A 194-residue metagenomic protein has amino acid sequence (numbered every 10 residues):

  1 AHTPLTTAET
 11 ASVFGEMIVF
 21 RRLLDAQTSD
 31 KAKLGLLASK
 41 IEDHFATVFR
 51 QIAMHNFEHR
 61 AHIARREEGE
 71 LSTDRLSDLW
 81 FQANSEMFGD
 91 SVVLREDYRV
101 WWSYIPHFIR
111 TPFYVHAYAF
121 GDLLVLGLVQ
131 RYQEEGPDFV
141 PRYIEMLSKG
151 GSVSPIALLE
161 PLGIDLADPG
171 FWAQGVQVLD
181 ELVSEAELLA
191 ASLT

Functional and structural regions predicted by a protein language model:
A1-T3, L36-D43, H62-A64, E68: Short beta-alpha connecting loops at secondary-structure transitions that line or flank enzyme active sites
A1-V13: Post-HEXXH active-site segment of zinc metalloproteases
F14-I18, D25, K31, T47 (+2 more regions): C-terminal, non-catalytic "cap/extension" segments appended to globular domains
